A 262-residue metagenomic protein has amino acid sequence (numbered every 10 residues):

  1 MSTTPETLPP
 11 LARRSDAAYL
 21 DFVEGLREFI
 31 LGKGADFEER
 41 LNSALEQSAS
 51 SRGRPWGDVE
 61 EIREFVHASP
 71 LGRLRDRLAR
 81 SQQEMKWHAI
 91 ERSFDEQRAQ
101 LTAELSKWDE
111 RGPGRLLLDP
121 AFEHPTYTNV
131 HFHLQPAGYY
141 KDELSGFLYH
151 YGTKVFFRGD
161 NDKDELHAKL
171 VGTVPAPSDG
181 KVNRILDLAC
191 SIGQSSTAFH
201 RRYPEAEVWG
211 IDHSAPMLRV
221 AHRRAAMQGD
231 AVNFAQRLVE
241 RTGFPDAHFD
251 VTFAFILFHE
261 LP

Functional and structural regions predicted by a protein language model:
S2-P55: Intrinsically disordered, low-complexity terminal regions of plant proteins
W56-Y140: N-terminal auxiliary segments of SAM/dcSAM-dependent transferases
P125, Y139-D164, Q194: A short mid-domain helix/strand-loop element embedded in enzyme catalytic domains that forms or borders the active-site
L148, N161-K181: Conserved alpha-helix/loop element of class I SAM-dependent methyltransferases that forms part of the SAM/SAH-binding
K181-S191: Conserved class I S-adenosyl-L-methionine
L186, S196-R241: Class I SAM-dependent methyltransferase SAM/SAH-binding core
E240-T252: A short acidic, Gly/Pro-enriched loop at the edge of an enzyme's catalytic core that lines a small-molecule cofactor
V251-P262: A short SAM/SAH-binding and catalytic strip from SAM-dependent methyltransferases
